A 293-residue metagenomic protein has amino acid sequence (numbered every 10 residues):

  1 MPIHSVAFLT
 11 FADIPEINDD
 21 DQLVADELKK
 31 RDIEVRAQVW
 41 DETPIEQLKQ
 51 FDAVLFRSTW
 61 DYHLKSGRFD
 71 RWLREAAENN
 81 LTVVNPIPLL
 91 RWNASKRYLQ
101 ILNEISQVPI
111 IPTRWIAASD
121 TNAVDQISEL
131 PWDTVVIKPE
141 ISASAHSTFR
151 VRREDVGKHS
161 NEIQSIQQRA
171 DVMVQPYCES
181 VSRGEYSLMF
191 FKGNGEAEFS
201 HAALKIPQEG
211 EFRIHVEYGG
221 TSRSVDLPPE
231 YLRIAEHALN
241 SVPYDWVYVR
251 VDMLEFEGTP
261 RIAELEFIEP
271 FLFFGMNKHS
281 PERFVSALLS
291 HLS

Functional and structural regions predicted by a protein language model:
P2, V6-T10, L73-E78, P88-R183 (+1 more regions): Active-site nucleotide/adenylate-binding loops and adjacent lid/helix of ATP-dependent enzymes
A12-A118: Conserved N-proximal alpha/beta basic substrate-recognition cap immediately N-terminal to, or forming the N-lobe
D19, F149-V151, G275-K278: Short, solvent-exposed loop/turn segments at secondary-structure boundaries
R36, V54, V83-V84, V136 (+2 more regions): Structural detector of well-ordered beta-strand residues that form the stable sheet scaffold of enzyme domains
F51-F56, S187-F190, H201, T259-F271: A short beta-strand motif that forms the metal-chelation/ATP-contact edge of phosphoryl-transfer active sites
W60, A145, I206-E209, E266-M276: Glycine-rich phosphate/pyrophosphate-binding beta-alpha loops
H146-L239, L254, R261: Phosphate-binding site of ATP-dependent enzymes
P229-S293: ATP-dependent carboxylate activation and anion-phosphoryl transfer catalytic cores that bind Mg-ATP to form
